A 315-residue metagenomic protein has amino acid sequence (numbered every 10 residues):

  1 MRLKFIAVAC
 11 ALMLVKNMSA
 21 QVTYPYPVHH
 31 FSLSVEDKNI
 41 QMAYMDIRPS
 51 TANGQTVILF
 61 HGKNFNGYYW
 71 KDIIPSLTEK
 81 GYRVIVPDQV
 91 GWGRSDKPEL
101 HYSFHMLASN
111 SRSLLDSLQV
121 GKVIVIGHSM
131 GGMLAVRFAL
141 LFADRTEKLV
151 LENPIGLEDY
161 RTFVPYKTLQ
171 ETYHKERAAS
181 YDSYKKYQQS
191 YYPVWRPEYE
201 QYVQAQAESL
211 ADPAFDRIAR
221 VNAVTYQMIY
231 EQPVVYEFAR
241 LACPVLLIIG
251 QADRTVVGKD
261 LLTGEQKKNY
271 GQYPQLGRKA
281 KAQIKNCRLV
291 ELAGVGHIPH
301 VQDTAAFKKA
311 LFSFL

Functional and structural regions predicted by a protein language model:
L3-Q55, E79-Y82, Q272-K279, K285-R288 (+1 more regions): Alpha/beta-hydrolase fold catalytic core
S34-K38, M45-I47, E79, Q89-I126 (+1 more regions): Active-site loop/oxyanion-hole signature of alpha/beta-hydrolase fold enzymes
I40, I47-R94: Conserved HGGG/HGGXW glycine-rich cap/lid loop of the alpha/beta-hydrolase fold
G127, G131, A135: Gly/Ala-rich beta-loop-alpha elbow adjacent to hydrolase catalytic centers
V136, L140, L149-A179: Flexible "cap/lid" loop of the alpha/beta hydrolase fold
A179-F238: Conserved alpha/beta-hydrolase catalytic His-Asp/Glu region
D212-A282: Conserved serine/cysteine hydrolase catalytic core
V295-D303: Catalytic histidine-centered segment of alpha/beta-hydrolase-like enzymes
